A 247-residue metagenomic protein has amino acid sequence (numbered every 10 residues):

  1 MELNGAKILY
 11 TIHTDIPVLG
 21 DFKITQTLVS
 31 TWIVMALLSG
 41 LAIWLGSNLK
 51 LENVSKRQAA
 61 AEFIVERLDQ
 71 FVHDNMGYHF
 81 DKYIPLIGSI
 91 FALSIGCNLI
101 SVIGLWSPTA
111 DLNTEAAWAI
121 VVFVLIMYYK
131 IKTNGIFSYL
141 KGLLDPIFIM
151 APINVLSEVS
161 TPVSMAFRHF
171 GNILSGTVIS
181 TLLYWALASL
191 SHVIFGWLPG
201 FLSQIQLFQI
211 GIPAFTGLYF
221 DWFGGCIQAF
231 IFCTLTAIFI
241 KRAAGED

Functional and structural regions predicted by a protein language model:
M1-D247: Selective transmembrane helix interface/packing segments
